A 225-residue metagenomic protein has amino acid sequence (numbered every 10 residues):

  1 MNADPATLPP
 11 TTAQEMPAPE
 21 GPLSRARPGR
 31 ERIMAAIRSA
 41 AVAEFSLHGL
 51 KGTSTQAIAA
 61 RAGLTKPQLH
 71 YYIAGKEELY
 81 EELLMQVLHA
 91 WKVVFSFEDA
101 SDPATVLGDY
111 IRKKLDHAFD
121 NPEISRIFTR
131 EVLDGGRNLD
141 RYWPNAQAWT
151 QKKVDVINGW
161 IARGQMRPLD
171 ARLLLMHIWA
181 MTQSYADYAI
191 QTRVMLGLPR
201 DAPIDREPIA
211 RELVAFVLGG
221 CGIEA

Functional and structural regions predicted by a protein language model:
M1-G21, D116, D120, Q151-R163 (+1 more regions): C-terminal peripheral helix-coil segments that are non-catalytic and often amphipathic
S24, E81-D109, T150-I157: Amphipathic alpha-helical linker/stalk segments
R32, A36, E44-E78, E82: Helix-turn-helix
I33, K76, L83, V87 (+4 more regions): Hydrophobic/aromatic residues within well-ordered alpha-helical segments
L50-K51, R137, M166: Conserved hydrophobic residue
I73, R130-G135: Short helix-capping/turn signature of helix-turn-helix
F95-R126, R163, A171-I178, E207-A210: Hydrophobic alpha-helical connector segments
